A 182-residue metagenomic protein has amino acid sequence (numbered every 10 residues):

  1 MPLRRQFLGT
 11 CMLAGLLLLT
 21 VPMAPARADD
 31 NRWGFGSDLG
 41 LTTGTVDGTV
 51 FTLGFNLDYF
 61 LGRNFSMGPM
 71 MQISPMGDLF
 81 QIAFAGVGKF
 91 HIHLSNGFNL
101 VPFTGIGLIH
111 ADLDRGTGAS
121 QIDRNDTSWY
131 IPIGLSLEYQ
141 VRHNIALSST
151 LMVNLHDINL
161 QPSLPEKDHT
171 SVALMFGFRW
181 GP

Functional and structural regions predicted by a protein language model:
M1-N31, P182: Cleavable N-terminal export/targeting peptides
A28-T43, P102, S171-V172: Transmembrane beta-strand segments of Gram-negative outer membrane beta-barrel proteins
G36-R63: N-terminal targeting signals for Sec/Tat export/insertion, comprising classic cleavable signal peptides
S37-L41, P69, G116-S120, N159-L160: Extracytoplasmic loops and strand-loop junctions of Gram-negative outer membrane beta-barrel proteins
L41-F51, I73-I82, N96, Q161-E166: Solvent-exposed loop/turn segments connecting transmembrane beta-strands in outer-membrane beta-barrel proteins
T49, N144, P165-M175: Short glycine/proline-enriched turn or capping motifs at secondary-structure junctions
N56-I145, M175-P182: Gram-negative (and chloroplast) outer-membrane scaffold detector with strong preference for beta-barrel transmembrane
L151-M152: Internal, hydrophobic beta-strand segments that form the core of beta-sheet-rich folds
